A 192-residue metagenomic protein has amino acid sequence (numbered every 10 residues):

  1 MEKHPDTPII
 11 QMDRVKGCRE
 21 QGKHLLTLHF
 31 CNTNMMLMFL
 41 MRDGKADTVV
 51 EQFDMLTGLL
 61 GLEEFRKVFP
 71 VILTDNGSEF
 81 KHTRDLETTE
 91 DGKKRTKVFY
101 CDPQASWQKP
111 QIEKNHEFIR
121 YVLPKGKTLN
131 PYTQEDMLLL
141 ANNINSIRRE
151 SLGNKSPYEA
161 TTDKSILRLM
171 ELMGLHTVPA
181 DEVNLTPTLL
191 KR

Functional and structural regions predicted by a protein language model:
E2, D13-L37, R42: Short conserved beta-strand segments at catalytic cores or DNA/RNA-binding microdomains of nucleic-acid binding
D6-P8, G126-K127: Glycine-centered loop/turn motifs
D13, L28, N34, F53 (+4 more regions): Mobile genetic element proteins and their domesticated derivatives, centered on retroelements and DNA transposons
G17-C18, M38-E63: Active-site beta-loop-alpha junctions of metal-dependent nucleic acid enzymes, especially the RNase H-like/DDE
C18-E20, G77-H82: Short acidic, Gly/Ser-rich segments with clustered Asp/Glu that frequently serve as metal-coordination loops in enzyme
E63-V68, K93-K94: Short helix-terminating capping/connector loops at secondary-structure junctions
T74-N76, T83-T89, V98-V122, N130-N142: RNase H-like two-metal-ion nuclease catalytic core shared by retroviral integrases and related mobile-element nucleases
K125-R192: C-terminal domain-tail junction helix/linker
